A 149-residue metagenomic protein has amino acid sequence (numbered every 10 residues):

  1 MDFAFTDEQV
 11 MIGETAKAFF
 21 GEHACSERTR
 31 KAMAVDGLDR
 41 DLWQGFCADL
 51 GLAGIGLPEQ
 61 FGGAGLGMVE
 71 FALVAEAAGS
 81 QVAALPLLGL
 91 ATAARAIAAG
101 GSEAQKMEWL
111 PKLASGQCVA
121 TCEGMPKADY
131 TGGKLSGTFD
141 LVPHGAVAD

Functional and structural regions predicted by a protein language model:
M1, T15-A16, L42: A general marker of short, structured functional hotspots
M1-E8: Intrinsic disorder at enzyme termini
I12-G13, V74: Short amphipathic alpha-helical "recognition" segments used for binding
G21-D149: Glycine-rich flavin
